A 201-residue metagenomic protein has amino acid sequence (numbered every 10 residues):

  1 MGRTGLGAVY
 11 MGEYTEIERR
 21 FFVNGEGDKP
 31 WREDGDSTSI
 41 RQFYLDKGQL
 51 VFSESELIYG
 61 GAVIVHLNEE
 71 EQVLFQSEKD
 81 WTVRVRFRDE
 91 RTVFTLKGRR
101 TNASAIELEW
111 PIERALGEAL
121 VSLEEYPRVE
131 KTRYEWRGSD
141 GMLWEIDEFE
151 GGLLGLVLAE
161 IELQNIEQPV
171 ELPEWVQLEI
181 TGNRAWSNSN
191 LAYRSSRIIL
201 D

Functional and structural regions predicted by a protein language model:
G2-D201: Phosphate-end processing signature that detects enzymes handling 5′-triphosphorylated RNA and polyphosphate
